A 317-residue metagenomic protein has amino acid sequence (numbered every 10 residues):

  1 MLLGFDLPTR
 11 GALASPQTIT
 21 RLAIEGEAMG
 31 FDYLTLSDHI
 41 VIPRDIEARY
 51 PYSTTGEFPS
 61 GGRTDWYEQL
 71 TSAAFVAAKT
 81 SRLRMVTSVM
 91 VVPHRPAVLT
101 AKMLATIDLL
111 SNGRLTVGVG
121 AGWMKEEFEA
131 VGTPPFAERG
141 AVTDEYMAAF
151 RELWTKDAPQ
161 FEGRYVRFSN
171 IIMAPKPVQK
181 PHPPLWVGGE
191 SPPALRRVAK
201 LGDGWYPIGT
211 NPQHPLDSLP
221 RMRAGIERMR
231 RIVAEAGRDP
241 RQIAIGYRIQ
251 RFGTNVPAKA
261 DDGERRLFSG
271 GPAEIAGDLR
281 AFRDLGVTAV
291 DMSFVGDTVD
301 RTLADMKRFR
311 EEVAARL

Functional and structural regions predicted by a protein language model:
M1-L317: Active-site-adjacent structural elements that line small-molecule/cofactor binding pockets in enzymes
